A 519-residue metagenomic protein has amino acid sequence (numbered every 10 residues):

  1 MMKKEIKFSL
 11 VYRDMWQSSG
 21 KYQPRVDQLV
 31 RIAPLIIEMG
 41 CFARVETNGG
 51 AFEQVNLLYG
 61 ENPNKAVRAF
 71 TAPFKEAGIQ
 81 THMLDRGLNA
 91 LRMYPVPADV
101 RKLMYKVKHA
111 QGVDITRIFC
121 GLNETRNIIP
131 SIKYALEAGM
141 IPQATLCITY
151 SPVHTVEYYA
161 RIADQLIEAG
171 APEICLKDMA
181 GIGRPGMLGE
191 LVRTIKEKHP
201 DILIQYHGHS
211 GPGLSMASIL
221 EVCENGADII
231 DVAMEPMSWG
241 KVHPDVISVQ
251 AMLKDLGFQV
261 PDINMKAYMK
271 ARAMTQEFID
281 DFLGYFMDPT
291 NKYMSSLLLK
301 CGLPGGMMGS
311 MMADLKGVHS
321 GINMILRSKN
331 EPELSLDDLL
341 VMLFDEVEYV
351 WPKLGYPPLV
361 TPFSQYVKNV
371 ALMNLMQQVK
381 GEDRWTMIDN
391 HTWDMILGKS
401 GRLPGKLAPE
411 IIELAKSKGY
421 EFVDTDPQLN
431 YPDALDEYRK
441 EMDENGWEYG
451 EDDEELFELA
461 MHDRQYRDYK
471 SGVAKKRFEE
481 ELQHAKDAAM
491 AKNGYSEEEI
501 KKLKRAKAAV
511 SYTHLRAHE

Functional and structural regions predicted by a protein language model:
M2-K21, A77-R92, E137-Y150, I195: N-terminal small/glycine-rich loop or linker at the start of catalytic domains across soluble metabolic enzymes
E5-L10, P261-A508: A mid-to-C-terminal "edge-of-domain" accessory segment
F8-L10, A43-T47, I79-R86, T116 (+4 more regions): Hydrophobic faces of well-ordered beta-strands that scaffold small-molecule active sites in alpha/beta enzyme cores
G49-P130, C147-Y159: Active-site beta->alpha loop and helix N-cap motifs at the rims of alpha/beta catalytic domains
Y59-T81, K133-A144, G189-I204, D255-L256: Alpha-helix-loop-beta-strand connector modules within alpha/beta enzyme cores
G60-N64, L122-A138, V153-V156, G181-I195 (+1 more regions): Active-site-adjacent beta->alpha loops and helix N-cap segments on the catalytic face of soluble alpha/beta enzymes
R161, L214-N225: Catalytic cores of alpha/beta
T513-E519: Conserved small/polar residues in nucleotide/adenosyl-binding loops
